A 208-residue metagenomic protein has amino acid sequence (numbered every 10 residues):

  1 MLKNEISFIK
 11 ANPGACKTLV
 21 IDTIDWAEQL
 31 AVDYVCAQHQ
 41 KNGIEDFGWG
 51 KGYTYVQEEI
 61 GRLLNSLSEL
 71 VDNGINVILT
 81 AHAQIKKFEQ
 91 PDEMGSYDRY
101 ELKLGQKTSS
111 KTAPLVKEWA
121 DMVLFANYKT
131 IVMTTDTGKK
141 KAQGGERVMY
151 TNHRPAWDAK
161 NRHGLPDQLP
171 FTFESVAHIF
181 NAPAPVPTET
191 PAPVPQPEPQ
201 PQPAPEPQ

Functional and structural regions predicted by a protein language model:
M1-T18, Q208: Basic, amphipathic N-terminal segments that precede the first structured/catalytic domain
I9-G14, E69-N73, V116-K117: Conserved catalytic network of the ASCE P-loop NTPase/AAA+ motor domain
K17, I75, A120-D121: Conserved acidic residues
V20, I78-H82, L124-A126: Short, conserved beta-strand edge motifs with alternating hydrophobic and charged residues
T23: Walker B catalytic acidic pair
W26-K111: P-loop NTPase motor core
K86-P203: Conserved GTP-binding G-domain of TRAFAC-class P-loop NTPases and closely related GTPase folds
